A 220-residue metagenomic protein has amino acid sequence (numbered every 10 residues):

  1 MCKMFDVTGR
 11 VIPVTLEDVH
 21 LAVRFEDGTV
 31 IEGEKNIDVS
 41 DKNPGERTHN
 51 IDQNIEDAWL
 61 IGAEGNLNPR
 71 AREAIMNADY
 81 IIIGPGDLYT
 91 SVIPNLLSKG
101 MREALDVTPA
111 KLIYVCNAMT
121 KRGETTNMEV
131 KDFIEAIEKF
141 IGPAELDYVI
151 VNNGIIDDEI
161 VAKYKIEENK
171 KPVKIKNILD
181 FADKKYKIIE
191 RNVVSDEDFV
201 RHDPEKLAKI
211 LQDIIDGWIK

Functional and structural regions predicted by a protein language model:
M1-N50, I210-Q212, G217: Electropositive, gly/pro-rich neighborhoods at or near active sites that engage anionic ligands
V19-H20, N54-D57, I61-G65, Y148 (+2 more regions): Metallocofactor- and cofactor-centric catalytic cores in central/energy metabolism, strongly enriched
A74, K99-V107: Catalytic-core regions built around general acid/base machinery
A78: An anion/phosphate-binding loop that grips the pyrophosphate of nucleotide cofactors and donors
I82-G84, I113-V115, I150: Structural motif
N95-R102, M128-F133: Charged helix-capping and loop-helix junction motifs
T108-L112, Y186: A short helix->loop->beta-strand "cap" motif at the edges of active sites that frequently abuts
N127-K220: C-terminal functional extensions of proteins
